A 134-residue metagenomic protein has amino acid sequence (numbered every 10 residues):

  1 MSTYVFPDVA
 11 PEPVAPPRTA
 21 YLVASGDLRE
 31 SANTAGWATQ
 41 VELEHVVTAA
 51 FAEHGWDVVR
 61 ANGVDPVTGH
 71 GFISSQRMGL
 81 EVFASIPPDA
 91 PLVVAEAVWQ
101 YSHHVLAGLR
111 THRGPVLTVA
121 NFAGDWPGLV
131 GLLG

Functional and structural regions predicted by a protein language model:
M1-G134: Metallocofactor- and cofactor-centric catalytic cores in central/energy metabolism, strongly enriched
